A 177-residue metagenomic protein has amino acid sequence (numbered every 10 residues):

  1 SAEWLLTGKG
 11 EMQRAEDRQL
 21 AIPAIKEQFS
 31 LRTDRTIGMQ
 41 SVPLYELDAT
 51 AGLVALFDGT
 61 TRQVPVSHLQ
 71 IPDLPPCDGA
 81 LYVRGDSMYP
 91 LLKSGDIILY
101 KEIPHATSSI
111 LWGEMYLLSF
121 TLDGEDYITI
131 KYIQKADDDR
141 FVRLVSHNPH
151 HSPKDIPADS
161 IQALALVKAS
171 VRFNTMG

Functional and structural regions predicted by a protein language model:
W4-S94, P104-S108, F173-G177: Short, positionally conserved secondary-structure boundary motifs
I71-G177: Acidic/glycine-rich C-terminal interaction modules and beta/coil loop segments that lie outside canonical DNA-binding
